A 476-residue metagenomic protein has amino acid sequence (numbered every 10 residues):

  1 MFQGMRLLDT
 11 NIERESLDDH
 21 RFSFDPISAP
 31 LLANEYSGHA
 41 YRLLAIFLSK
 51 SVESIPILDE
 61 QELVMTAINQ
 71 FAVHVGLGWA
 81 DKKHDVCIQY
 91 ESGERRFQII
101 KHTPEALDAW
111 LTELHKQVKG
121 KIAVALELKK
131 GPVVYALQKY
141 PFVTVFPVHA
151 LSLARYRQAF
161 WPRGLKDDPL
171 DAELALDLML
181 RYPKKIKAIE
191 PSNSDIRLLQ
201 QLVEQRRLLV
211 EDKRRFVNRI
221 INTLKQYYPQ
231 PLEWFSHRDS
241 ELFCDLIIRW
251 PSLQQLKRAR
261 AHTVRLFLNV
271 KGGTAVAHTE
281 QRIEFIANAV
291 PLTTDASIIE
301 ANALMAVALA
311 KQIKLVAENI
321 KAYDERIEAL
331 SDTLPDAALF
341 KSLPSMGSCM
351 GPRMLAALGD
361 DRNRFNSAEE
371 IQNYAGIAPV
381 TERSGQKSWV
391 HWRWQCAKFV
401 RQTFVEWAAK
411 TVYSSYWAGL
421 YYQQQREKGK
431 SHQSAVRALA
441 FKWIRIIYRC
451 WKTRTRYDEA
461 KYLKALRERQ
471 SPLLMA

Functional and structural regions predicted by a protein language model:
R14-S16, Y36: Cationic, low-complexity basic patches in intrinsically disordered or flexible, solvent-exposed regions
D19-H20: Alpha-helix boundary/capping motif
F24-A476: A detector of single, family-specific signature residues that are central to catalytic or substrate-handling motifs
